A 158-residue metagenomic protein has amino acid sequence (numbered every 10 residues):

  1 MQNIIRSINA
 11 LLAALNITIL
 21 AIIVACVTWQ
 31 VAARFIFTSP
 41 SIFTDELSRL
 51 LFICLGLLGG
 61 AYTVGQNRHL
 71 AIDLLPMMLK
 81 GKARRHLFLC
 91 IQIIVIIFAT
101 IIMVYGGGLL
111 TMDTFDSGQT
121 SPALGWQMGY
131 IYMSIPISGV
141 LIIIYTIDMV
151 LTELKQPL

Functional and structural regions predicted by a protein language model:
M1-L158: Alpha-helical transmembrane segments and membrane-interface helix-loop junctions in multi-pass membrane proteins
